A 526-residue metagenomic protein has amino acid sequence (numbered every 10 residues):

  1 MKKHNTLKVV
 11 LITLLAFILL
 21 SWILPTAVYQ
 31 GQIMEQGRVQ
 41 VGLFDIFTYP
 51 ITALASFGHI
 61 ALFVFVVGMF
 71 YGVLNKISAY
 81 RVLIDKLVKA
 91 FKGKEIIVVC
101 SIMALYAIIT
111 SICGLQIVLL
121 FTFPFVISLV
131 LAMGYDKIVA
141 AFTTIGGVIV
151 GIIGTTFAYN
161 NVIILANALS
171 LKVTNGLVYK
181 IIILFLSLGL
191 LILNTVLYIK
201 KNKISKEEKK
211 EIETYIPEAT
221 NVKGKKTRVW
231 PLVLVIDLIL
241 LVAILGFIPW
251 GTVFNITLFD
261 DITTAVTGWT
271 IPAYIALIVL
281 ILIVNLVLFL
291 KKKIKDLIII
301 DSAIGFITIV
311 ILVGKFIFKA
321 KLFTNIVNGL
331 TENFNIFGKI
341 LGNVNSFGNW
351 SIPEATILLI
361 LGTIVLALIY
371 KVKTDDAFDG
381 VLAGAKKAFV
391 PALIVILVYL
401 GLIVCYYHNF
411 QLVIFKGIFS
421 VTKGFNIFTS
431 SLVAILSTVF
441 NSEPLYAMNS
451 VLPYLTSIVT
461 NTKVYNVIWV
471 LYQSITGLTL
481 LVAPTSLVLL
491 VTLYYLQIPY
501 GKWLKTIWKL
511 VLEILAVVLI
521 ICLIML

Functional and structural regions predicted by a protein language model:
K2, T6-V10, V28-M34, V178-D376 (+3 more regions): Long, contiguous bundles of hydrophobic transmembrane helices that form the permeation core of multi-pass
L7-L11, L15, Q36-R81, T267-A273 (+4 more regions): Core transmembrane alpha-helical segments of multi-pass membrane transporters/permeases
T52, V82-K92, S128-A132, N167 (+4 more regions): Short amphipathic alpha-helical coupling elements at transmembrane boundaries
F65, G93-F125, A392-H408, F419-S457 (+1 more regions): Hydrophobic alpha-helical transmembrane segments of multi-pass integral membrane proteins, predominantly secondary
E95-T110, Y135-I153, F425-V439, T462-T485: Alpha-helical transmembrane segments of multi-pass membrane proteins
G114, L120, A132, D136-L171 (+3 more regions): Transmembrane-helix bundle segments that line or gate the permeation/cavity pathway in multi-pass membrane proteins
I117-L129, A158-A168, L445-I458, S486-Q497: Re-entrant/interfacial helical elements at transmembrane boundaries that shape and gate the permeation pathway
I152-I181, N461-N466, L487-L526: Transmembrane alpha-helical segments and their short flanking loops that form helix-hairpins/helix-helix interfaces
